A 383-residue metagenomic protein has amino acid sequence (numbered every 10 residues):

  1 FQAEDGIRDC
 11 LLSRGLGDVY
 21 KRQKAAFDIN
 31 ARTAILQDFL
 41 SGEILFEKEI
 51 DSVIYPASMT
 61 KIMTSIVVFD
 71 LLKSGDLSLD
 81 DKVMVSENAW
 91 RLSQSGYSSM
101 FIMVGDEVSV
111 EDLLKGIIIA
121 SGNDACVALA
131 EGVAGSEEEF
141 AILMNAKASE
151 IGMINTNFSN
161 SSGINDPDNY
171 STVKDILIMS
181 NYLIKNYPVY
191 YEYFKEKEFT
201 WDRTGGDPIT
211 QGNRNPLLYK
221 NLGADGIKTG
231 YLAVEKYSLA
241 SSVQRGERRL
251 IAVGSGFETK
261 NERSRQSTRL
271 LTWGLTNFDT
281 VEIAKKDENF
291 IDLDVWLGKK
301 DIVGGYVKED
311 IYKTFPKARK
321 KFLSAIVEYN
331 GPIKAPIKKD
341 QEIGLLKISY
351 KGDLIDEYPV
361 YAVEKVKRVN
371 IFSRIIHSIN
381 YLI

Functional and structural regions predicted by a protein language model:
F1-Y20: Single conserved hydrophobic/aromatic residue that forms the stacking wall/gate of nucleotide- or nucleobase-binding
D5, R14, I29, V108 (+1 more regions): Structured loop/turn residues at beta-strand edges in well-structured enzyme cores
I7, I50-Y55, D225-K228: Short pre-catalytic strand/loop immediately N-terminal to key active-site residues, enriched for Gly-Thr
L11-S13, F101, S159, G226 (+1 more regions): Short glycine- and Lys/Arg-enriched binding-loop motifs that mark or flank ligand-binding interfaces
L12, K115, K195: Phosphate-coordinating loops and pocket residues in cytosolic domains that bind phosphorylated ligands
K21-Y187: Active-site-adjacent loops and short helices of periplasmic peptidoglycan-processing enzymes
M153-I154, N165-Y170, K174-I383: Domain-terminus/edge residues, biased toward the C-terminal soluble/receptor-binding domains of extracytoplasmic
